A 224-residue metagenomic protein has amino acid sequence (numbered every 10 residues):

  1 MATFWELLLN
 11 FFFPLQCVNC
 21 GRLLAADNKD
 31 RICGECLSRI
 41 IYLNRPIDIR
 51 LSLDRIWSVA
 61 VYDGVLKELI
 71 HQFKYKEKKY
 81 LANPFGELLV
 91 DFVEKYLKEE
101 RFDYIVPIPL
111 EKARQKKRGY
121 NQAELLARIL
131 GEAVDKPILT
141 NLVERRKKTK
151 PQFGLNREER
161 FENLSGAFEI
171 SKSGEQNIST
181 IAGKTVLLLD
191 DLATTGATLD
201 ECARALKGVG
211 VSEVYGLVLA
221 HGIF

Functional and structural regions predicted by a protein language model:
M1-F224: Glycine-rich phosphate/pyrophosphate-handling loop used in enzymes and phosphotransfer proteins
